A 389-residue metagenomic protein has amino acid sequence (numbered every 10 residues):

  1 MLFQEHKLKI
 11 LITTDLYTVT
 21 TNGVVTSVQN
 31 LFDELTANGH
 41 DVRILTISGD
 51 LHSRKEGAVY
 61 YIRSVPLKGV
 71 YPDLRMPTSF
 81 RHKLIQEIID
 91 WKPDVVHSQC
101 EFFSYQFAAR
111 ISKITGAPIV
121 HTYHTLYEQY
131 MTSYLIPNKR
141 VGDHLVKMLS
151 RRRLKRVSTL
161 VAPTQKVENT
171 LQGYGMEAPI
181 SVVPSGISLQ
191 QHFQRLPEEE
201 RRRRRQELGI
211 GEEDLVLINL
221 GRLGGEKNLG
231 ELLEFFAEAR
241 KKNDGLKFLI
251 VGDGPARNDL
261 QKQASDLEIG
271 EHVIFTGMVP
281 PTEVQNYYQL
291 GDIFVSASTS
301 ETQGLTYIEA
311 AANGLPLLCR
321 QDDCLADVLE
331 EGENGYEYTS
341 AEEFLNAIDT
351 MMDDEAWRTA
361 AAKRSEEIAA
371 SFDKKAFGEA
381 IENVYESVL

Functional and structural regions predicted by a protein language model:
M1-R63: N-terminal subdomain of nucleotide-sugar transferases
T26, L215-E238, F248, P255-Q261: A conserved mid-protein helix/loop that constitutes part of the nucleotide-sugar donor-binding site
Y60-R63, K147-E199: Donor nucleotide-sugar binding/catalytic pocket of nucleotide-sugar-dependent glycosyltransferases
L154, M278-V279, N286-G291: Short alpha-helical donor nucleotide-sugar binding micro-motif in glycosyltransferases
Q261-V279: Nucleotide-activated donor-binding/catalytic signature segment of Leloir-type glycosyltransferases, i.e., the conserved
T299: Aromatic "clamp/platform" in nucleotide-sugar-dependent glycosyltransferases that forms part of the donor/acceptor
P316-C319: Short hydrophobic beta-strand element within catalytic cores of glycosyltransferases and related nucleotide-activated
E331-E342, T350-A356: Conserved acidic donor-binding segment of nucleotide-sugar-dependent glycosyltransferases
